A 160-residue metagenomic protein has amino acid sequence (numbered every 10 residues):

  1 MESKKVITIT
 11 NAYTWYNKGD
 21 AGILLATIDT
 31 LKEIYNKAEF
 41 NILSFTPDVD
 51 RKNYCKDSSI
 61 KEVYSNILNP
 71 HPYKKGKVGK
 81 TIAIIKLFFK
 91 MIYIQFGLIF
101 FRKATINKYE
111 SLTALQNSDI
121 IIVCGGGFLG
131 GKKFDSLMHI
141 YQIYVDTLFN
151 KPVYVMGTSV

Functional and structural regions predicted by a protein language model:
E2-V160: Aromatic- and Gly/Pro-rich donor/ligand-binding loops that form nucleotide- or phosphate-bearing donor binding pockets
